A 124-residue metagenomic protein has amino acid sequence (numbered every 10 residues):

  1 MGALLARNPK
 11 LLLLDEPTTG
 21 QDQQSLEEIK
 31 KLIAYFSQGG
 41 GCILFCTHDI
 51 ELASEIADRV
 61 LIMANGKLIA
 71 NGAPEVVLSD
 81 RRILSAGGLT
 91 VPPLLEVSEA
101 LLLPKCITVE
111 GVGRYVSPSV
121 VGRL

Functional and structural regions predicted by a protein language model:
A6-K10: A short, proline-enriched helix->beta-strand linker immediately N-terminal to the Walker B motif in ABC-type P-loop
L12-D15: Catalytic Walker B motif of ABC-type/P-loop ATPase nucleotide-binding domains
T47-H48: H-loop/switch region of ABC-family ATPase nucleotide-binding domains
A53-E55: A short, surface-exposed alpha-helical micro-motif characterized by mixed small hydrophobic and charged/polar residues
N65-G66: Conserved ABC ATPase "signature" C-loop
N71-G72: ABC ATPase "signature
L84-L124: ABC ATPase nucleotide-binding domains
